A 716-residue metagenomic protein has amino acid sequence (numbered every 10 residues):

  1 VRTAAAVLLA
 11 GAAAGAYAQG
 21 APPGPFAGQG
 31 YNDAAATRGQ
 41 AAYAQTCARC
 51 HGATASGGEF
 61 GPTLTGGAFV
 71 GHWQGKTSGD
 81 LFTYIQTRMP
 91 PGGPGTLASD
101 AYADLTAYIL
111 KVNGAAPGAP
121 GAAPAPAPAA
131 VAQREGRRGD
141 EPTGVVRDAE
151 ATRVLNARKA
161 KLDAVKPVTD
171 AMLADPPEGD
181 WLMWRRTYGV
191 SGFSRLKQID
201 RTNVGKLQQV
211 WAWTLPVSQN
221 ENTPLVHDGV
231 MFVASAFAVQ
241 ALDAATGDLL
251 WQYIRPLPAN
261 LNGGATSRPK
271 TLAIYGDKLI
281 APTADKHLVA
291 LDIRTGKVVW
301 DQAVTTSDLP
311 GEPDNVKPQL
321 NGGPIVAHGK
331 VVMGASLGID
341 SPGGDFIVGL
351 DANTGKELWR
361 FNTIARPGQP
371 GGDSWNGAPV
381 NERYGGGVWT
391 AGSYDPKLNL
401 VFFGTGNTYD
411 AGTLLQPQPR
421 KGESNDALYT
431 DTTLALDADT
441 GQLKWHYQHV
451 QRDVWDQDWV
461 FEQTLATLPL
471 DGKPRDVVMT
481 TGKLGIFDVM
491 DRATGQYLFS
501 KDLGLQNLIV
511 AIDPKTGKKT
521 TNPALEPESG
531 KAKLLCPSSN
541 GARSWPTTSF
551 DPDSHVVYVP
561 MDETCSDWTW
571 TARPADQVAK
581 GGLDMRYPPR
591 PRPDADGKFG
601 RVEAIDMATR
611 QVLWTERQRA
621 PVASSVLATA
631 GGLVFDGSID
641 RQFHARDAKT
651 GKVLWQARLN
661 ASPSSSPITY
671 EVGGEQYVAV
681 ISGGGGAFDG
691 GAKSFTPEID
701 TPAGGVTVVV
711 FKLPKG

Functional and structural regions predicted by a protein language model:
Q19-A42, A164-V168: Electrostatic cytochrome c docking/interface patches
P22, G92-T187: Flexible coil segments in periplasmic/lumen-exposed cytochrome c-class electron-transfer proteins
Q29-R38, T54-P90: Gly/Gly-Pro-rich "capping" loops immediately C-terminal to redox-active cysteine motifs in periplasmic/lumenal
G39-T54, L105, I109: The canonical Cys-X-X-Cys-His
T143-Q209, T363-P370, T521-A524, P591-R592 (+1 more regions): Blade/loop signatures of beta-propeller domains
W181-R185, V217-A238, G263-L288, V316-D340 (+9 more regions): Repeat-blade elements of multi-bladed beta-propeller folds
A212-L225, Q252-A273, D301-G323, N362-A391 (+8 more regions): Extracytoplasmic beta-rich repeat domains
M333-D345, F403-A427, E563-A595, G683-T701: Short, conserved, GDST-rich strand-edge loop motifs in beta-rich repeat architectures
